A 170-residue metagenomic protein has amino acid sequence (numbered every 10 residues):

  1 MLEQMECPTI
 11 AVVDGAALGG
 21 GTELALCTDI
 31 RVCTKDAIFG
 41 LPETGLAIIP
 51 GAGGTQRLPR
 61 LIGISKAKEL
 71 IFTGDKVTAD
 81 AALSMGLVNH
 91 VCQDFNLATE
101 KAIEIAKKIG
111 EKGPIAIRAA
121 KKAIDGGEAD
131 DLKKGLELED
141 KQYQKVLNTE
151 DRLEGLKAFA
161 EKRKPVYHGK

Functional and structural regions predicted by a protein language model:
M1-Q4, V12, L18-F72, M85 (+1 more regions): CoA-thioester-processing core
V32-A37, A79, V88-E137, K141-E150 (+1 more regions): C-terminal long alpha-helix characteristic of the crotonase
G54-R57, K66, A116-A119, E139-Q142 (+1 more regions): Hydrophobic alpha-helical segments typical of transmembrane helices and their membrane-interface/capping positions
L70-I71, A120-A123, F159: Short alpha-helical scaffolding segments that buttress acidic/His motifs in well-ordered protein cores
K76: Short aromatic/basic micro-patch
G155-K170: Short, basic/aromatic-enriched C-terminal tail that caps enzymatic domains
